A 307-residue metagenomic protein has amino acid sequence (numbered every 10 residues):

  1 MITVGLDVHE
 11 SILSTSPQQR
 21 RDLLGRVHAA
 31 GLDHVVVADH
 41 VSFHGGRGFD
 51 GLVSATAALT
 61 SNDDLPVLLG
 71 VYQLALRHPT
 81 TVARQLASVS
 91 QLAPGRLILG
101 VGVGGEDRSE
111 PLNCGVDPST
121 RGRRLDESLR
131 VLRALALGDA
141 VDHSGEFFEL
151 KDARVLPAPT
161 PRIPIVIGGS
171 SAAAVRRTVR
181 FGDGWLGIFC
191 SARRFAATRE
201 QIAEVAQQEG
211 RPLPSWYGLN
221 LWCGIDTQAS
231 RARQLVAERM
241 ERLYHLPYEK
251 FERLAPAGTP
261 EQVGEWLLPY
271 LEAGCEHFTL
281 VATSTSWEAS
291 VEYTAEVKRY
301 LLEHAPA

Functional and structural regions predicted by a protein language model:
M1-A307: Active-site-adjacent structural elements that line small-molecule/cofactor binding pockets in enzymes
